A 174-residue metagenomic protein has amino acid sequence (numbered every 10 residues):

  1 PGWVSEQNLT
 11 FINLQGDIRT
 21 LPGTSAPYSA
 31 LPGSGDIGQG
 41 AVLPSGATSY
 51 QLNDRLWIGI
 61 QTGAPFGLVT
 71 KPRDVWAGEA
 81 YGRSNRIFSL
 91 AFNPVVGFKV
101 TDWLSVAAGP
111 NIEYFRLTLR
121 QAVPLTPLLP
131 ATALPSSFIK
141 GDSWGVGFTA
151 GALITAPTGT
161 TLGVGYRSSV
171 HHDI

Functional and structural regions predicted by a protein language model:
G2-D17: Transmembrane beta-strand segments of Gram-negative outer membrane beta-barrel proteins
I18-G33, G40-I174: Outer-membrane beta-barrel porins/channels
